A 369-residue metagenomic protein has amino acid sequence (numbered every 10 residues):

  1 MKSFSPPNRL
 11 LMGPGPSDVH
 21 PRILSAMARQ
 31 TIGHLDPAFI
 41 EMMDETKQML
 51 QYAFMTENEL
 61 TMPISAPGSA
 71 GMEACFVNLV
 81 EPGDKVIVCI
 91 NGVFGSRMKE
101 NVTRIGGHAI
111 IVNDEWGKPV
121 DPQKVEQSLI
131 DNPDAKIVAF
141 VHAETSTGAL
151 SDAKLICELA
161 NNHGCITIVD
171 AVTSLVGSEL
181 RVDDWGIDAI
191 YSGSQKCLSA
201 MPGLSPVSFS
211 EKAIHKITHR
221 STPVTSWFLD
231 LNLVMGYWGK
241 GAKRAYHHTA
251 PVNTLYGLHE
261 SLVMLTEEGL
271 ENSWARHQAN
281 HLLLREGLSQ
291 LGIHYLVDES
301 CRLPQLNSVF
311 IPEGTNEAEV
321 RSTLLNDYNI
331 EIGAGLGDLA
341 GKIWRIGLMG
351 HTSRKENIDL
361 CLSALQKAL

Functional and structural regions predicted by a protein language model:
M1-H34: N-terminal "arm"/small-domain region of PLP-dependent enzymes with the aminotransferase-like
D18-V19, Q195-E286, Q290: Active-site C-terminal subdomain of aminotransferase-like
A26-A74, V93, R97-T103: Conserved N-terminal alpha-helix of the aminotransferase class I/II PLP-enzyme fold
V80-S96: Conserved PLP-anchoring active-site segment centered on the Schiff-base-forming lysine
P119-V176, A189, C197: Active-site phosphate-binding strand-loop segment of PLP-dependent enzymes
D183-Q195: Conserved active-site segment immediately N-terminal to the catalytic lysine that forms the internal aldimine
H294-D327: Conserved PLP-binding catalytic core of the aspartate aminotransferase-like
D338, K342-L369: PLP-dependent enzyme catalytic core of the Aspartate aminotransferase-like
